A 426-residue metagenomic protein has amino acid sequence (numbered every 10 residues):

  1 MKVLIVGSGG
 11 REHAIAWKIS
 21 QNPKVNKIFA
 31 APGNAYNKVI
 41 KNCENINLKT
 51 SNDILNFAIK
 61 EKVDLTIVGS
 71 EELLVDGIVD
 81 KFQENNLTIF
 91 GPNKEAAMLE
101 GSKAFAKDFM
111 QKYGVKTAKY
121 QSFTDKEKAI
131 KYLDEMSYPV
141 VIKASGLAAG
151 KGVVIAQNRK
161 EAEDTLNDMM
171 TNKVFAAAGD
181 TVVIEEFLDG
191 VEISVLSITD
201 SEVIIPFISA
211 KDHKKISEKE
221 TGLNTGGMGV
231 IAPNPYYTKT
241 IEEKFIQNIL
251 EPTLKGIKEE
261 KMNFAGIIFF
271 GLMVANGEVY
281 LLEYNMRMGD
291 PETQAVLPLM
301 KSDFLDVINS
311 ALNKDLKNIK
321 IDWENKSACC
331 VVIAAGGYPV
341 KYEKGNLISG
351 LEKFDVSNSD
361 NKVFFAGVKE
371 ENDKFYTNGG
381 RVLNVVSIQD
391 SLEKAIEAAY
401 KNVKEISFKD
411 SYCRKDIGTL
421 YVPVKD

Functional and structural regions predicted by a protein language model:
M1-E95: ATP-binding N-terminal substructure of ATP-dependent carboxylate-amine bond-forming enzymes
L4-I5, E100-T181, P235, K239-E251: Active-site nucleotide/adenylate-binding loops and adjacent lid/helix of ATP-dependent enzymes
Q21, K38-V39, F90, K112-G114 (+12 more regions): Solvent-exposed alpha-helices and their adjacent loops that cap or buttress functional pockets in soluble metabolic
K38-K41, M98-A104, S217-E218, D360: Short, charged, surface-exposed secondary-structure boundary motifs
V153-T293: Internal nucleotide-binding/catalytic subdomain
I246-I268, N285-N358, E370-E371: Active-site "cap" helix and flanking loop/linker of ATP-utilizing ligase/carboxylase catalytic domains
V368-N372, Y376-D426: Generic C-terminus detector
